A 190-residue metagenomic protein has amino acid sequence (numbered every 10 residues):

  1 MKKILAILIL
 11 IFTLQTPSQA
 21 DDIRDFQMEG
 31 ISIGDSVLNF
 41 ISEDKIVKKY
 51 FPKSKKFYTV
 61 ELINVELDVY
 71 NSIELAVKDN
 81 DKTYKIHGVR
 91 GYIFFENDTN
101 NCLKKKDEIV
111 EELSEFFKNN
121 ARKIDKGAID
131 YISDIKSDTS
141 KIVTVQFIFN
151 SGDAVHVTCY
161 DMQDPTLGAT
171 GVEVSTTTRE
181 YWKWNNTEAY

Functional and structural regions predicted by a protein language model:
I4-S18: Sec-dependent N-terminal signal peptides
D21-N64, H87-Y190: Non-cytosolic coordination micro-motifs
E61-K85: Compositionally biased P/S/T/G-rich terminal and signal peptide-adjacent segments that lie outside catalytic cores
